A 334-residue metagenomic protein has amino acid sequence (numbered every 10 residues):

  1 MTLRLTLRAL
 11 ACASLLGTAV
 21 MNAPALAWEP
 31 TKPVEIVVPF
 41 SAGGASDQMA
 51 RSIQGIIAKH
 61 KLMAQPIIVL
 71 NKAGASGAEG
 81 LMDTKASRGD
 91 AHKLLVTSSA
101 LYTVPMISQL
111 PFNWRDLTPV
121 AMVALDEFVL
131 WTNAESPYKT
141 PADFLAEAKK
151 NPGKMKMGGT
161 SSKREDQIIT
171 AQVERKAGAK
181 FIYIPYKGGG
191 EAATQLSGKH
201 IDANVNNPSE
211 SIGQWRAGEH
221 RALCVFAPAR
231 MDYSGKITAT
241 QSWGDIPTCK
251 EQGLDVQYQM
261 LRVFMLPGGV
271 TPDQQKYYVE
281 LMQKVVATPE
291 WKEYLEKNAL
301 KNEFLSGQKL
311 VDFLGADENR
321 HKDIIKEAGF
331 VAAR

Functional and structural regions predicted by a protein language model:
M1-C12: Bacterial N-terminal signal peptides that target proteins for export
L15-A25: C-terminal segment of classical bacterial N-terminal signal peptides
L26-D116, K154, G178-A203, N207 (+3 more regions): N-terminal (or domain-start) structured segment
T31-P33, R175, R216, P272-R334: An extracytoplasmic/periplasmic, membrane-proximal ligand-sensing/linker region
A73, K154, G158-D245: Ligand-binding pocket segment of bilobal, Venus flytrap-like solute-binding proteins
D83-H92, P105-E191, C249-E251, L261-Y294: Hinge/capping helix and adjacent helix->loop/strand transition within the periplasmic-binding protein
L125, S211-A287, A316-N319: C-terminal lobe and pocket-closing loops of periplasmic/extracytoplasmic Venus-flytrap solute-binding proteins
